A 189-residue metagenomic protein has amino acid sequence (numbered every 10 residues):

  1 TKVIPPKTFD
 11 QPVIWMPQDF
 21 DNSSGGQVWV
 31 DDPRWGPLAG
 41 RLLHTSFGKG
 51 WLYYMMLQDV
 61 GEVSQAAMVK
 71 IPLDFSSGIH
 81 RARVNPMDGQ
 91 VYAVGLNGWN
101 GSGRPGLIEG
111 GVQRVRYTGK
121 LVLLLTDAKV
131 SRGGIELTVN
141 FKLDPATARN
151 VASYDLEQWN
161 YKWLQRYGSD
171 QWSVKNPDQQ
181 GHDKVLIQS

Functional and structural regions predicted by a protein language model:
T1-V122, T126-D127, S131, P145: Beta-propeller domains with acidic blade repeats across secreted/periplasmic ectodomains and cytosolic WD/CNH propellers
N22, N85, N97-N100, N140 (+3 more regions): Detector for Asparagine
L121-L125, K184-S189: A structural signal for short, hydrophobic beta-strand segments that form beta-sheets in beta-rich/all-beta domains
G133-L137: Structural beta-strand segments of beta-rich domains
K142-Q188: Short, surface-exposed alpha-helix to beta-strand junction/turn motifs within ectodomains of secreted and cell-envelope
